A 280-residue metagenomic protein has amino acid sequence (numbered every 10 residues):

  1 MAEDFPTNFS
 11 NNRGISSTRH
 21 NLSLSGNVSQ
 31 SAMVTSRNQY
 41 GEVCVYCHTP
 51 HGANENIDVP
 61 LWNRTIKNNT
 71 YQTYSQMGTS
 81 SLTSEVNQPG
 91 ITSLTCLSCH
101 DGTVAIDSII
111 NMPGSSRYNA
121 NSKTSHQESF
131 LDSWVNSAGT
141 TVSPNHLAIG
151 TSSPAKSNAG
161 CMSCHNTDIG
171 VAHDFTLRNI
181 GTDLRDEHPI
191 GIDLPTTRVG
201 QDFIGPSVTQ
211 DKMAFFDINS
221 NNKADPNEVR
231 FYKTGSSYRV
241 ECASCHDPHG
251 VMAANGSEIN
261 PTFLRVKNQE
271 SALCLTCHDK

Functional and structural regions predicted by a protein language model:
A2-V45, T49-K280: C-type cytochrome heme-c attachment and multiheme electron-transfer modules
